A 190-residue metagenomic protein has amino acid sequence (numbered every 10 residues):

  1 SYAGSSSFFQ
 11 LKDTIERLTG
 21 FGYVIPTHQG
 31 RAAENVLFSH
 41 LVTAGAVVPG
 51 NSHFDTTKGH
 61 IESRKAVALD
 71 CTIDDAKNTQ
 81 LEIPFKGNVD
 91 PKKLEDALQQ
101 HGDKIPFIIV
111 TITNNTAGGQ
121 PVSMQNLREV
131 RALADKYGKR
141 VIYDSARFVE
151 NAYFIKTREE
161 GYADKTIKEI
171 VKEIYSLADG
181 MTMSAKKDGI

Functional and structural regions predicted by a protein language model:
A3-I190: Conserved PLP-enzyme active-site core in the AAT-like
